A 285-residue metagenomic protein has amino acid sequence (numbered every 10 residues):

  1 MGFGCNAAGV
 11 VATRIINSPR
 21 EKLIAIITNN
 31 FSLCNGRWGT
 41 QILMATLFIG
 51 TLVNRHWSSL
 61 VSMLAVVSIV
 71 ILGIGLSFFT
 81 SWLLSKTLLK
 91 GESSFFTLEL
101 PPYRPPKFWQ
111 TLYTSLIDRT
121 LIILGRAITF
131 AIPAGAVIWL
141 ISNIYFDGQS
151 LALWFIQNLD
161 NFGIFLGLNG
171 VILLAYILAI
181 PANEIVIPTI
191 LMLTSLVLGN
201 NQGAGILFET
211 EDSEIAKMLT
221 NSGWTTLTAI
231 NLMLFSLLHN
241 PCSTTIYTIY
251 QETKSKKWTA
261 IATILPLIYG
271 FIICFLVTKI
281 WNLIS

Functional and structural regions predicted by a protein language model:
M1-A8, K90-S115, G163, T194 (+1 more regions): Juxtamembrane inter-helical linkers in multi-pass membrane proteins
G9-A25, G135-L267: Extended, low-charge hydrophobic alpha-helical regions
N17, W38-L64, Y247-S255, L276-S285: Transmembrane helix-loop junctions at the membrane interface of multipass transporters and ion channels
R37-W38, I42, I122-W139, I187-P188 (+3 more regions): Hydrophobic alpha-helical transmembrane segments in multi-pass membrane proteins
S62-T80: Alpha-helical transmembrane segments
T80-F95, F146-D147, Y250, W281-S285: Juxtamembrane/interface segments at transmembrane-helix termini
F95, E99, F108-N143, I172: Core transmembrane alpha-helical segments of multi-pass membrane transporters/permeases
I261-W281: Final/C-terminal transmembrane alpha-helix of multipass membrane proteins
